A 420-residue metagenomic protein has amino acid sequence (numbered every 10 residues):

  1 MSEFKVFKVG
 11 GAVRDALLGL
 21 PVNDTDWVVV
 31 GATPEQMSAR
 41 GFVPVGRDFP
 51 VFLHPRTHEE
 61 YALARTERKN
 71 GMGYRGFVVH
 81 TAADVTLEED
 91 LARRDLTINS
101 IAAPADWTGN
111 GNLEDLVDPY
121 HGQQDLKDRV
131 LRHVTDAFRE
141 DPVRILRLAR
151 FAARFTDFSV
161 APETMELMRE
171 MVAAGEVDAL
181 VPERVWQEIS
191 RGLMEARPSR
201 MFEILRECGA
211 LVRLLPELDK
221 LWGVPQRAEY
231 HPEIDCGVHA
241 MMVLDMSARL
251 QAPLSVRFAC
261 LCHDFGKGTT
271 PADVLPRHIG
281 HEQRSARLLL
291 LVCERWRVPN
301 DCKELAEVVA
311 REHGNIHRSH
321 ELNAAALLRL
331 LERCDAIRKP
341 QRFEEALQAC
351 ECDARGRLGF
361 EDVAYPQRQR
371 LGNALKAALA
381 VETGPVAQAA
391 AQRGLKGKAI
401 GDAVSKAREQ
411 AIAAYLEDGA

Functional and structural regions predicted by a protein language model:
M1-A420: Catalytic cores of the polymerase beta-like nucleotidyltransferase superfamily and closely associated nucleotide
